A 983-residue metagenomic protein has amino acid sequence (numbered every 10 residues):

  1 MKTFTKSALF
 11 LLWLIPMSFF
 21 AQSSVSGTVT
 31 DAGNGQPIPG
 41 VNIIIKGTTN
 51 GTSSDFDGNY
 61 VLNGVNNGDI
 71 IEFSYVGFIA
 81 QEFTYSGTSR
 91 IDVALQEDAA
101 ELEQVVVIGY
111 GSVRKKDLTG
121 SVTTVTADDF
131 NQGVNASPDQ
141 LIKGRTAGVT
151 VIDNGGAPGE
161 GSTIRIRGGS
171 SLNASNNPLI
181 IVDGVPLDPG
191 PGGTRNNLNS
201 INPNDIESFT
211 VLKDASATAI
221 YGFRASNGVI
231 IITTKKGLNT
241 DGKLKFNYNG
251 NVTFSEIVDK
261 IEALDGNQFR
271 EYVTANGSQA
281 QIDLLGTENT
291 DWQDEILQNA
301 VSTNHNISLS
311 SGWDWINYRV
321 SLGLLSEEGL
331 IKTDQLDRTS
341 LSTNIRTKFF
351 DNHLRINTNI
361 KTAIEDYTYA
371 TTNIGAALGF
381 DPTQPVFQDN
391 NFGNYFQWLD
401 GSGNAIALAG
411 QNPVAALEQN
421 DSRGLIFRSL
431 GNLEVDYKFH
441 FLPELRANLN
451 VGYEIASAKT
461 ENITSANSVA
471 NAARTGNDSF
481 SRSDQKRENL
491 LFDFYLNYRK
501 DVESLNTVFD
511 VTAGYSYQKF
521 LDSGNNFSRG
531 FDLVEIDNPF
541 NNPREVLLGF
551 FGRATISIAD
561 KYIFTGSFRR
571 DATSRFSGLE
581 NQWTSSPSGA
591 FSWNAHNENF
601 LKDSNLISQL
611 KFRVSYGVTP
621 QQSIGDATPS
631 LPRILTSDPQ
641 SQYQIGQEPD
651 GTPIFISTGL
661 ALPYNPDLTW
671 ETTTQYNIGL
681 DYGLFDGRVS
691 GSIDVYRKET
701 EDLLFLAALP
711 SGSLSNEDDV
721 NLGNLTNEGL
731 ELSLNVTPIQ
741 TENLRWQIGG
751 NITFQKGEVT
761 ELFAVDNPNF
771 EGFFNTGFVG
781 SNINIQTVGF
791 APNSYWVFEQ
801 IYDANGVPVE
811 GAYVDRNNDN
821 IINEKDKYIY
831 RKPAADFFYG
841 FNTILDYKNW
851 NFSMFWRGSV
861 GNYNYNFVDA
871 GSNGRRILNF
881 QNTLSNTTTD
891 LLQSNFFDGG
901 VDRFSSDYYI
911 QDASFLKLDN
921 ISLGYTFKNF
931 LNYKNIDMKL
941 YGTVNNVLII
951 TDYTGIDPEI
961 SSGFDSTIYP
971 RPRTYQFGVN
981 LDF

Functional and structural regions predicted by a protein language model:
M1-T343, K348-F349, L354-N357, K361-A363 (+6 more regions): Short, small/polar-rich motifs associated with maturation and membrane association, primarily at protein termini
D31, I43, F73, I180 (+4 more regions): Short aromatic-centered micro-motifs
F130, N135, N177, V273-T274 (+12 more regions): Extracellular/periplasmic, surface-exposed regions of secreted and cell-surface proteins
K143, D719-T726, P768-Y795, K825 (+3 more regions): C-terminal extracellular loops and terminal segments of Gram-negative outer membrane beta-barrel proteins
G184, G789-P792, V797, D803: Extended ligand-binding clefts on enzyme/binding-domain cores
V414, S859-V944: Extracytoplasmic gating/loop element in the C-terminal half of outer-membrane beta-barrel translocons and assembly
D819: Acidic carboxylate motifs that coordinate Ca2+ or other divalent cations, activating on Asp/Glu
P833-Y865: Glycine-rich, aromatic-lined ligand/substrate-binding cores of catalytic and carbohydrate-binding domains
